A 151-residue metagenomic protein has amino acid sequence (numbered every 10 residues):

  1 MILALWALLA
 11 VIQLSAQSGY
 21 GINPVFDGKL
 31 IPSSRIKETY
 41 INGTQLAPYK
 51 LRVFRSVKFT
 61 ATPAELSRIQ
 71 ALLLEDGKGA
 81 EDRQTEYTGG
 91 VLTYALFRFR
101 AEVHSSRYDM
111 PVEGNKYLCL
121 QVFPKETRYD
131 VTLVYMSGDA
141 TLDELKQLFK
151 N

Functional and structural regions predicted by a protein language model:
M1-I22: Bacterial Sec-dependent N-terminal signal peptides
S18-S67: Early exported N-terminus immediately downstream of N-terminal targeting peptides
V25-K29, L72, L148: Residues that form generic nucleotide/phosphate-binding pockets
S33-I41, A80-Q84, L133-A140: Short, exposed beta-strand "edge-strand" segments with a Pro/Gly-rich flavor and a Y/T-containing core
V53-V112: Mature extracytoplasmic domains of secretory-pathway proteins
L92-Y94, V112-L118, R128-D130: Short, surface-exposed coil-to-beta transition loops
T127-N151: C-terminal partner/receptor-binding element of secreted or periplasmic proteins
